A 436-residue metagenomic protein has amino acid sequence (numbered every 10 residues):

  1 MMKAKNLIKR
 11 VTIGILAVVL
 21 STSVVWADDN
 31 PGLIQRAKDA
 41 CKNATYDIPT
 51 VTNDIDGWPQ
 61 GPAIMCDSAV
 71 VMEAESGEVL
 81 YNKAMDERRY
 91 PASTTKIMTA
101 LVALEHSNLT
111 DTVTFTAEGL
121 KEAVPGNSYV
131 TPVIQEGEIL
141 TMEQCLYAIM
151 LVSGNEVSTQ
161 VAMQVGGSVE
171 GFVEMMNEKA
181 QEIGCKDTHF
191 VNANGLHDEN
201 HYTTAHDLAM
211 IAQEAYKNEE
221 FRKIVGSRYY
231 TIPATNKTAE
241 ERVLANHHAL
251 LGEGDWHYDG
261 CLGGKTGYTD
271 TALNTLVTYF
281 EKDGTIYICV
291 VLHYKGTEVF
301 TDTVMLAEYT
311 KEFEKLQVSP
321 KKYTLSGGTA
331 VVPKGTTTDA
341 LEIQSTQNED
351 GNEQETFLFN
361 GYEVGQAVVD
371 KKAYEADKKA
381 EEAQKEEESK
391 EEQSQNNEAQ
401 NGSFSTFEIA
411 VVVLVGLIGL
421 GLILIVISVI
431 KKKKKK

Functional and structural regions predicted by a protein language model:
M2, I15, S23-V25, Q35 (+3 more regions): N-terminal cationic amphipathic segment used for targeting or macromolecule association
M2, N6, E136, L140 (+1 more regions): Membrane-helix interfacial "entry" motifs
K3-A27, I409-K431: Sec-dependent N-terminal signal peptides of Gram-positive bacterial secreted proteins and lipoproteins
L7, A27-H206, M210-E219, I224 (+1 more regions): Active-site-adjacent loops and short helices of periplasmic peptidoglycan-processing enzymes
T22-R36, N401-F404, V429-I430: Sec-dependent signal peptide cleavage junction
C185-H189, H197-L414, L420-K436: Domain-terminus/edge residues, biased toward the C-terminal soluble/receptor-binding domains of extracytoplasmic
